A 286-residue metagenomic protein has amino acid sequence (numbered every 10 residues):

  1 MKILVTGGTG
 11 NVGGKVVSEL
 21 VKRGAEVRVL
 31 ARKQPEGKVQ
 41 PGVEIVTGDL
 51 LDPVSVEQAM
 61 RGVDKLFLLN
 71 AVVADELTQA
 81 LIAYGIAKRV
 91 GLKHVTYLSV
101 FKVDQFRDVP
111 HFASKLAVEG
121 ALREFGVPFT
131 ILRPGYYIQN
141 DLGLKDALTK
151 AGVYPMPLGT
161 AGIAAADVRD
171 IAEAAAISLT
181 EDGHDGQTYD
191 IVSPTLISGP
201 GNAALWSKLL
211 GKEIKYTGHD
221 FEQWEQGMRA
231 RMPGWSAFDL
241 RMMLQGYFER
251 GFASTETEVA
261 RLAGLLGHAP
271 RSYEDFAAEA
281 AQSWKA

Functional and structural regions predicted by a protein language model:
M1-Q40, L51-V54, R61-V63, V72-L77 (+6 more regions): Oxidoreductase cofactor-interface core, primarily capturing Rossmann-like NAD(P)-dependent enzymes
E44-T47: Conserved SAM-binding strand-loop segment of SAM-dependent methyltransferases
E222-A286: A hydrophobic C-terminal alpha-helical subdomain
